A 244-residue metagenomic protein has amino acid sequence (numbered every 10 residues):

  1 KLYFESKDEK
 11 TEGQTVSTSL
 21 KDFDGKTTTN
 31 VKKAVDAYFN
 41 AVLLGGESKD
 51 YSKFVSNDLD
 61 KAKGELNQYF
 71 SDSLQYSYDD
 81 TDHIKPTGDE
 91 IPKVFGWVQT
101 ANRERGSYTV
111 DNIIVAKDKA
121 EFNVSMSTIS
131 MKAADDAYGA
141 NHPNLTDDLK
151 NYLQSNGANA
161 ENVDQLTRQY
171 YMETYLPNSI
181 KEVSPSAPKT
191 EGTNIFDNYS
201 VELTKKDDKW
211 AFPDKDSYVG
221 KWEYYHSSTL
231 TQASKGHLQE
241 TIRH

Functional and structural regions predicted by a protein language model:
K1-L20, P143-D164, A187, E191-E240: Short beta-strand edge/turn micro-motifs at domain boundaries
F4, F39, S52, D79 (+6 more regions): Compositionally biased, intrinsically disordered low-complexity regions enriched in proline and serine
E12-T109: Core segments of small alpha/beta cavity-forming domains
V35-Y38, Y108-V110, A120-V124, V201-L203 (+1 more regions): Hydrophobic beta-strand residues in large extracellular and virion-surface proteins
L44-K49, I129-M131, K209-W210: Primarily extracytoplasmic ectodomains and periplasmic/lumenal surface modules that are beta-strand-rich
L66-Y69, D118-K119, N123, F196-N198 (+1 more regions): Solvent-exposed, well-ordered amphipathic alpha-helical segments that flank/support binding or catalytic loops
D79-E182, E240-H244: Surface-exposed, charged secondary-structure patches
